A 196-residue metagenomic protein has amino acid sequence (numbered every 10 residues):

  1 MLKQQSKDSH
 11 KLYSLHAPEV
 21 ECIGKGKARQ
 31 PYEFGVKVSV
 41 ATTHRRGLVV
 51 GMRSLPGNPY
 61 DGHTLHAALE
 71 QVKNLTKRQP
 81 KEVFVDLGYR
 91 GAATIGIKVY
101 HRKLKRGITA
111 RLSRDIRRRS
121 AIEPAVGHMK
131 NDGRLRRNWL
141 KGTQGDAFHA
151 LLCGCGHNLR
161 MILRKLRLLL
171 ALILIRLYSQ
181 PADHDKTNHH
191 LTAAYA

Functional and structural regions predicted by a protein language model:
M1-K81, L87, G156: Polybasic low-complexity intrinsically disordered regions
K11-L12, Y32, D61, R114-R118 (+2 more regions): Secondary-structure capping and boundary motifs in well-ordered enzyme cores
V36, D61-T64, A121, A125 (+1 more regions): Catalytic-loop motifs flanking and including active-site residues across diverse enzymes
R53-L55, G96-I97, L140-T143, K165-I175: Composition- and surface-driven signal marking solvent-exposed, interaction-prone regions in large proteins
N74-Q144, F148: Helix-centered, glycine/charged polyanion-binding patches within enzymatic domains that contact phosphate-containing
N131-D132, R136-R137, I162-A196: A short, flexible helix-boundary coil/loop motif
C153-R160, R164: Charge-patterned, long linear interaction tracts outside catalytic cores
